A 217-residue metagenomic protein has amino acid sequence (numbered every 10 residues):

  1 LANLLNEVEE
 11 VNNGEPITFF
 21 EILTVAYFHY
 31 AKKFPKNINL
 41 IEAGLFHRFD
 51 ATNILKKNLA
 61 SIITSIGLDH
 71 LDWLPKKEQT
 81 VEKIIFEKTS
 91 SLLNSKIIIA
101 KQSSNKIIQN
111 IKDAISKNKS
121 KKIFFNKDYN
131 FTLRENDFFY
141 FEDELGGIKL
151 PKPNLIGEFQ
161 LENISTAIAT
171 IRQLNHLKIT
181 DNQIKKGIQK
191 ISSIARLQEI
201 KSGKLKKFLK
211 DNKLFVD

Functional and structural regions predicted by a protein language model:
L1, T132-K149: Acidic-glycine-rich active-site phosphate/pyrophosphate-binding loop
L1-K56, S65, D72-E78: ATP-dependent carboxylate-amine ligase catalytic core
N3, E7, A26, Y30 (+3 more regions): Alpha-helical scaffold segments in soluble metabolic enzymes
G14-V25, K36, L93-I99, S103-I107 (+2 more regions): Phosphate/pyrophosphate-binding catalytic cores of soluble transferases and nucleic-acid-acting enzymes
F34-I38, D50-I62, G67-L71, K83 (+1 more regions): Nucleotide phosphate-binding/pyrophosphate-handling subdomain across enzymes that bind or process nucleotide phosphates
R48-F49, K56-N118: Conserved catalytic-core segment of NTP-binding enzymes
K121-K127: A conserved beta-strand/loop element that lines the FAD pocket in flavoprotein oxidoreductases
Y129-R134, L205-K207: A short acidic, often aromatic-flanked loop/helix-cap motif at beta-alpha or helix-coil junctions that lines enzyme
